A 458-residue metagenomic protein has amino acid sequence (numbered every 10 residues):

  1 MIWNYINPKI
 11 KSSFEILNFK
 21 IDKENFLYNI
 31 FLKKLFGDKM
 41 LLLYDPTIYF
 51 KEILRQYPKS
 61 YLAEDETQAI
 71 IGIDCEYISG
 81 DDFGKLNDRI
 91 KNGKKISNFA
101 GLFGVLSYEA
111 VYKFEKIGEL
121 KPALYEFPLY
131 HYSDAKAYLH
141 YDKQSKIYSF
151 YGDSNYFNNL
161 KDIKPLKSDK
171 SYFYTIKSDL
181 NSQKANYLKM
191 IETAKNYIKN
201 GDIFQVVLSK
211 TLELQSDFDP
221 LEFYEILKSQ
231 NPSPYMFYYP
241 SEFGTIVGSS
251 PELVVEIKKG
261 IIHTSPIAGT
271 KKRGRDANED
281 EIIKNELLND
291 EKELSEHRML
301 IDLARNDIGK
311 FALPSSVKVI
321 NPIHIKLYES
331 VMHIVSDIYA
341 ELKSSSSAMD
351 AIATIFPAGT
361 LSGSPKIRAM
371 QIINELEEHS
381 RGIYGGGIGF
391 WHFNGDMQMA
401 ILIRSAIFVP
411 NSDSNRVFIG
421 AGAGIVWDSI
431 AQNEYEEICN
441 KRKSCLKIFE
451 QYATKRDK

Functional and structural regions predicted by a protein language model:
M1-K458: Extended alpha-helical targeting/anchoring segments, especially N-terminal organellar/secretory targeting helices
